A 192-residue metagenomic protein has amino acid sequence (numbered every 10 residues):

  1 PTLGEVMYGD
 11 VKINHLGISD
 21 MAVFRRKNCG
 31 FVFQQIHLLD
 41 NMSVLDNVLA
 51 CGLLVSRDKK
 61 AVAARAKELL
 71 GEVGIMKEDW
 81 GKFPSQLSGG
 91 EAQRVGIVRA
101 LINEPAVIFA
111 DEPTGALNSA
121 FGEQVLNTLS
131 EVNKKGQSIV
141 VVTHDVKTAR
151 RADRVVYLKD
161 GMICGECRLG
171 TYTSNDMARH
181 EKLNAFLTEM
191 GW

Functional and structural regions predicted by a protein language model:
G4-K12: Conserved ABC transporter NBD signature motif
V11-K12, K60-E78: Conserved ABC ATPase "signature" region
M42-C51: Short coil-to-helix segment of the ABC ATPase nucleotide-binding domain corresponding to the Q-loop/switch region
F83-L87, E91-Q93: Conserved ABC ATPase signature
E104: Conserved catalytic motifs of ABC-family nucleotide-binding domains
I108-D111: Catalytic Walker B motif of ABC-type/P-loop ATPase nucleotide-binding domains
M162-L187: Conserved beta-strand-loop-alpha-helix hinge in the C-terminal portion of ABC ATPase nucleotide-binding domains
